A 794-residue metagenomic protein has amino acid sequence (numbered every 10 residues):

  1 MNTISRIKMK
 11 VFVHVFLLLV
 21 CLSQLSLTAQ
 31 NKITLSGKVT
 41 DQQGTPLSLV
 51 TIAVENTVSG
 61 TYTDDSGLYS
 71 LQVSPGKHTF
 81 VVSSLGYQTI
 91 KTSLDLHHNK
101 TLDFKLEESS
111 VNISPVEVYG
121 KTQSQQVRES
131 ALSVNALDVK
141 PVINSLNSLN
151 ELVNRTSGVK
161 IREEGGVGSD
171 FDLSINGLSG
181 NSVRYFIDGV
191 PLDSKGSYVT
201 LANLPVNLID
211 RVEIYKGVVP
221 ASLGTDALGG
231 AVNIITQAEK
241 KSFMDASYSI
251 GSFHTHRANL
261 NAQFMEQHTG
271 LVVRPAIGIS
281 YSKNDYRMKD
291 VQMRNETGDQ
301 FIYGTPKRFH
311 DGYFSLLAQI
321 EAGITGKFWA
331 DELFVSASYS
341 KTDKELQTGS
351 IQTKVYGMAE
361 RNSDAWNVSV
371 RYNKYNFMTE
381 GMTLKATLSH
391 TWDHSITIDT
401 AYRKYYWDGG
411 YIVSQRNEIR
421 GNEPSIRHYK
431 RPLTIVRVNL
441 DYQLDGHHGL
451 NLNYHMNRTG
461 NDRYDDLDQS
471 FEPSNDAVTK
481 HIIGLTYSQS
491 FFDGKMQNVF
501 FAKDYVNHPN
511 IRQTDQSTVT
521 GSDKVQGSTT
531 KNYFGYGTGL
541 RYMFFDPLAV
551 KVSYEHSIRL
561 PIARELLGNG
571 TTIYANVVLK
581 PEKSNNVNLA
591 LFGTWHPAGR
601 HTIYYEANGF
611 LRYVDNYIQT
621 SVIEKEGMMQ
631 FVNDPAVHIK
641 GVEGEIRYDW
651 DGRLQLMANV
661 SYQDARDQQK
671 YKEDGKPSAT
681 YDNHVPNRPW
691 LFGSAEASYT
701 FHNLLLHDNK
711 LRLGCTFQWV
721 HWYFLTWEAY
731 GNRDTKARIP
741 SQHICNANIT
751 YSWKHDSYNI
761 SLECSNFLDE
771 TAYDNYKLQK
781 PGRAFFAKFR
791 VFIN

Functional and structural regions predicted by a protein language model:
T40-Q42, V50-E55, S83-Y87, H97-P141: Short, acidic, small-residue-rich periplasmic hinge/interaction motif at the N-terminus of Gram-negative outer-membrane
Y69-Q72, V190-K216: Short acidic/polar hinge/loop motifs at secondary-structure boundaries that mediate gating or recognition
N150-P191: Extracytoplasmic beta-strand/coil segments of soluble accessory domains associated with Gram-negative outer-membrane
V206-F243: A beta-strand signature from Gram-negative outer-membrane beta-barrel systems, especially the internal plug domain
S249, H268-Q352: Periplasmic-side early beta-strands and strand-to-turn transitions of outer-membrane beta-barrels
I320-T342, R361-G521, V525-D546, S553-E555 (+4 more regions): Face-selective signature of the C-terminal outer-membrane beta-barrel domain
M543, K551-E555, E582-K640, S661 (+1 more regions): Membrane-embedded beta-barrel scaffold of Gram-negative outer-membrane proteins
Y604-Y605, F610-Y613, V632-F724: Gram-negative outer-membrane beta-barrel transporters
